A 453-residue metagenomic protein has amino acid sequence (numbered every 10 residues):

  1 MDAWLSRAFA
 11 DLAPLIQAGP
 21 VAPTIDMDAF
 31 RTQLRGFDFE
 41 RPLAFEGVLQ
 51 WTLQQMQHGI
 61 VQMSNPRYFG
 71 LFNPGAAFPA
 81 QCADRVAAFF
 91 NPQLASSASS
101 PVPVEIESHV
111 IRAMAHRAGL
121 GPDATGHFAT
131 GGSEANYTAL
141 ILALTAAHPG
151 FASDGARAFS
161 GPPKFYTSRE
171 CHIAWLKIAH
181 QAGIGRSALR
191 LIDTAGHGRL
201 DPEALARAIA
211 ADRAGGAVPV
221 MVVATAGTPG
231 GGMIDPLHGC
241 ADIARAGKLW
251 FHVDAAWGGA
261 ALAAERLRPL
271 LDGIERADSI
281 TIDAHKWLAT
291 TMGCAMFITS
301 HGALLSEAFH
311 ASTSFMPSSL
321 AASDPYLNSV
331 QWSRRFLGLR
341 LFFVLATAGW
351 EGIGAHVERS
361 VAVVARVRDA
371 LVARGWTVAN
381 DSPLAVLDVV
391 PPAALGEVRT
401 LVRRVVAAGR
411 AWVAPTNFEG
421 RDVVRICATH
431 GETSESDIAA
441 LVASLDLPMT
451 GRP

Functional and structural regions predicted by a protein language model:
M1-D123, V424-C427, T433, S444-L445: N-terminal entrance/gating region of PLP-dependent enzymes' catalytic architecture
V102-P103, G126-S133, T167-S168, T225 (+1 more regions): Active-site nucleophile and cofactor-binding loops and adjacent substrate-binding regions of central metabolic enzymes
M114-L142, R190-D193: Short loop-beta-helix segment that forms the pyridoxal 5′-phosphate
A135, I141-S306: Conserved PLP-enzyme active-site core in the AAT-like
T228, D272-R374, A379: Active-site C-terminal subdomain of aminotransferase-like
T377-V405: Conserved PLP-binding catalytic core of the aspartate aminotransferase-like
D381-V386, A408-R425: Conserved PLP cofactor-binding pocket of PLP-dependent enzymes
F418-P453: PLP-dependent enzyme catalytic core of the Aspartate aminotransferase-like
